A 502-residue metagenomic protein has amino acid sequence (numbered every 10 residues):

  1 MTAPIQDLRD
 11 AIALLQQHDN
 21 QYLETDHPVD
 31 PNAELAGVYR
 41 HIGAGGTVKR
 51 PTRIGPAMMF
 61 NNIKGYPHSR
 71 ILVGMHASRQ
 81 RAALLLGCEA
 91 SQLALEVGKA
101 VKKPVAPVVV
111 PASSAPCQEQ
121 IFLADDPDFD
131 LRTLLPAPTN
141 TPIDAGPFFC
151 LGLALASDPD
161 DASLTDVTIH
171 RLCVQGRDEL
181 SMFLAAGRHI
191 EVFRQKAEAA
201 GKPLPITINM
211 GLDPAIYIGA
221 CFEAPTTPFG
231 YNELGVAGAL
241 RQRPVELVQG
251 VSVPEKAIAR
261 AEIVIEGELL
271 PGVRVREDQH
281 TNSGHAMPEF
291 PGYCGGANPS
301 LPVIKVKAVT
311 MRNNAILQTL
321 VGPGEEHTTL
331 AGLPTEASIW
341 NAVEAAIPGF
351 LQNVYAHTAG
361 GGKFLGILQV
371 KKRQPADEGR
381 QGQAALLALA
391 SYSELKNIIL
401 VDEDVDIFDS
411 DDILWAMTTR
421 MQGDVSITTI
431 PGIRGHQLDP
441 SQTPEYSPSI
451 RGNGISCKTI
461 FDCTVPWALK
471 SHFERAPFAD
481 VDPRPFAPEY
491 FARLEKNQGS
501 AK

Functional and structural regions predicted by a protein language model:
M1-V303, K307-K502: Extended, highly charged
